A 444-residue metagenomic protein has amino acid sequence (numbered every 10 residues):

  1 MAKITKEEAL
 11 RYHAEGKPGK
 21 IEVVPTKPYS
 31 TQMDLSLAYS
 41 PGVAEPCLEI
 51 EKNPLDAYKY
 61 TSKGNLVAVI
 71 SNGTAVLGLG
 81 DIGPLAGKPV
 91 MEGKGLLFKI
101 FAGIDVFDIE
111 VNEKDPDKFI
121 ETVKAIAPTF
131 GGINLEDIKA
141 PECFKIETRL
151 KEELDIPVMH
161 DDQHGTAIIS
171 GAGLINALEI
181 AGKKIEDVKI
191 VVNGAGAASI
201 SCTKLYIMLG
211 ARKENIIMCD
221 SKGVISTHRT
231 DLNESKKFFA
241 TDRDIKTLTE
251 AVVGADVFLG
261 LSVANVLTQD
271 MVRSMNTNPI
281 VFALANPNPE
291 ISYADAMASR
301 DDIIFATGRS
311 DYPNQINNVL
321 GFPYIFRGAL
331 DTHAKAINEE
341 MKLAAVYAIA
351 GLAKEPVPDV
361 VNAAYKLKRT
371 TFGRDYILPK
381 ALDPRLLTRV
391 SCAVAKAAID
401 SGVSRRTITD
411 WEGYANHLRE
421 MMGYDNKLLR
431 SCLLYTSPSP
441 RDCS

Functional and structural regions predicted by a protein language model:
A2-Y29, K354-L434: NAD(P)-dependent dehydrogenase/reductase Rossmann-like domain
H13-A14, S40-E51, A57-E186, S391 (+1 more regions): Glycine/serine-rich phosphate-binding loop and adjoining beta1-alpha1 elements at the start of nucleotide-handling
L85-P89, I168-A255: Glycine-rich phosphate/diphosphate-binding loop of Rossmann-like nucleotide-binding domains
C143, T166-G171, A195-K204, N265-D270 (+1 more regions): Short glycine/serine/threonine-rich phosphate/pyrophosphate-binding segments that cradle anionic phosphate groups
D161-D162, A181, P287-S391, A395-S401: Adenosine-phosphate binding glycine-rich loop
K236-I303, S310-D311: Rossmann-like adenosine-cofactor binding region
Y435-S444: Single conserved hydrophobic/aromatic residue that forms the stacking wall/gate of nucleotide- or nucleobase-binding
